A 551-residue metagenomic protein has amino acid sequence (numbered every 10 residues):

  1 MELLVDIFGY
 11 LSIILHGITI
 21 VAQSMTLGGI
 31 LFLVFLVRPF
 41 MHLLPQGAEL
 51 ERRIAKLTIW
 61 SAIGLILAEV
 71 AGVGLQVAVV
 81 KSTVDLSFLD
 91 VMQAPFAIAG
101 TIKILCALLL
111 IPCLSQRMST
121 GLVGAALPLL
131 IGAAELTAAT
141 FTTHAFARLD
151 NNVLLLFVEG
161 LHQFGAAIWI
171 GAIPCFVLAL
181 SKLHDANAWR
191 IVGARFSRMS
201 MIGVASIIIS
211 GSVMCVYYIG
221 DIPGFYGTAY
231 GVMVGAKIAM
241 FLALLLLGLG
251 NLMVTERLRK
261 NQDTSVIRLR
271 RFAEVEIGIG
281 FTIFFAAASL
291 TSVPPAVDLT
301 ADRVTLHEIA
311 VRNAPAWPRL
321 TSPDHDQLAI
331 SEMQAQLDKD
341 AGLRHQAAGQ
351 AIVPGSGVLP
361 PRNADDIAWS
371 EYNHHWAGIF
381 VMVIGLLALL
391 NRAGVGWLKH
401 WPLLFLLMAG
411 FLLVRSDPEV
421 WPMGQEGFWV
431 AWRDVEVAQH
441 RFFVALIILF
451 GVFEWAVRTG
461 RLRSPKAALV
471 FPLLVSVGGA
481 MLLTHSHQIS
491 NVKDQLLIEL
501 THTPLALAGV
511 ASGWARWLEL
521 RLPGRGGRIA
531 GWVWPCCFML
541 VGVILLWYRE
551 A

Functional and structural regions predicted by a protein language model:
M1-A368, L390-W401, G451, W455-G460 (+2 more regions): Polytopic transmembrane helical bundles with strong interfacial aromatic enrichment
A71-S87, V414-V435: Helix-loop junctions on the outward
F96-I104, P128, Y372-I379, Q439-A445 (+1 more regions): Structural signature of hydrophobic alpha-helical transmembrane segments
P112, L407-V420, W432, G460 (+3 more regions): Alpha-helical transmembrane segments and their helix-helix packing motifs
F225-G227, I367-E371, A393-L398, M423-F442 (+4 more regions): Membrane-helix interface and helix-disruption motif detector
G427-A456, L505-W514, L518: Short, solvent-exposed interaction modules
V475-S486, G509-A515: A motif-centric signal for short, conserved binding hotspots located in accessible loops or intrinsically disordered
